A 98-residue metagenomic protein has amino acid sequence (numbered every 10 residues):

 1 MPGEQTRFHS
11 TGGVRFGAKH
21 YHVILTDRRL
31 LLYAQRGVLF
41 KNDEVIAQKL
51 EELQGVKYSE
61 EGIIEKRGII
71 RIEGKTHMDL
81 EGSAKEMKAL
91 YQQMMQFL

Functional and structural regions predicted by a protein language model:
M1-L25, M87-A89, Q93: Anionic N-terminal interaction surfaces
G13-V14, A34-N42, M78: Glycine- and small hydrophobic-rich membrane-insertion segments that are intrinsically disordered in solution
G17-H20, N42-D43, E65-R67: Short, surface-exposed coil-to-beta transition loops
Y21-L39: Short, compositionally biased strand/turn segments that nucleate or flank brief secondary-structure elements
L30-L31, E44-E61: Phosphoinositide-dependent membrane-docking surfaces
G37-F40, K57-R71: Short acidic, Gly/Pro-enriched loop/turn segments at secondary-structure junctions
E73-L90: Canonical phosphoinositide-binding patch of PH/PH-like domains
